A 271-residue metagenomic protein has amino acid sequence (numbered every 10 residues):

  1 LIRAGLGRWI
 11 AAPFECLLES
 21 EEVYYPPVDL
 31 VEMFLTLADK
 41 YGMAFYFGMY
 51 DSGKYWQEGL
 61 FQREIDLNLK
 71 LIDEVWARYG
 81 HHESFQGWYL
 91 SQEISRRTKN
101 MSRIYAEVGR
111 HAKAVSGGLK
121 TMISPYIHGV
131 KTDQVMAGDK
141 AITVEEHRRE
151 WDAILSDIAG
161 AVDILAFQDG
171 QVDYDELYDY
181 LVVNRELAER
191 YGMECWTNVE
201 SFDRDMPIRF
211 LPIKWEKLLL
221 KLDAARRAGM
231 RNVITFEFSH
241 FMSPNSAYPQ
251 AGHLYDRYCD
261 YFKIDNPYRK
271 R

Functional and structural regions predicted by a protein language model:
L1-R271: Glycan-processing catalytic domains of CAZymes
